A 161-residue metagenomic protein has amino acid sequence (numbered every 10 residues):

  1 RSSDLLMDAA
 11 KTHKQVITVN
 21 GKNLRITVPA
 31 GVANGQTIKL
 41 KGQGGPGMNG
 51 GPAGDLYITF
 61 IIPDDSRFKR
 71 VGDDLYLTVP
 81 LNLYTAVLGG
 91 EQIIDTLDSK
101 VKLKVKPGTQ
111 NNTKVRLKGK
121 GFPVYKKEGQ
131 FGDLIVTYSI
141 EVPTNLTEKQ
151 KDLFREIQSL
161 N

Functional and structural regions predicted by a protein language model:
R1-S2: Short, small-residue-biased leader/transition segments that mark boundaries at the very start of proteins
L5-M7: Active-site beta-strand->loop segment that positions catalytic residues and contacts the acyl thioester
I17-N161: Intrinsically disordered, low-complexity linker/assembly segments
